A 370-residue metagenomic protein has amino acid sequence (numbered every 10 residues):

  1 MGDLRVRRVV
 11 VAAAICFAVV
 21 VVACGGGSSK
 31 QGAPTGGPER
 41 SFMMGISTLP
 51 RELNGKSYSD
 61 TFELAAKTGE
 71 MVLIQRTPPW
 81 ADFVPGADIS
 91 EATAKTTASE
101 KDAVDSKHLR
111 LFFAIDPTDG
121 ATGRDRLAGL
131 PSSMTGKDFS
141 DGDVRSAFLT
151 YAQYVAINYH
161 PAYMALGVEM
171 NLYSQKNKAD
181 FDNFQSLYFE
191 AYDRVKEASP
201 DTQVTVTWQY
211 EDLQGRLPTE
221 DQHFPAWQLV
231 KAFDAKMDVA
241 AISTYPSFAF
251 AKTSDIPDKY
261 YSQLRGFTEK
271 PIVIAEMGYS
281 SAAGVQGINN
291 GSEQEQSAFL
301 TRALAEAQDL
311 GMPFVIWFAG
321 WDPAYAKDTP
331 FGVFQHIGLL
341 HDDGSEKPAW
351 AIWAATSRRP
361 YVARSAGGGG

Functional and structural regions predicted by a protein language model:
V20-A23: C-terminal motif of bacterial Sec signal peptides marking the signal peptidase cleavage site
G32-E39, K56, V84, G284-A298 (+1 more regions): Aromatic-rich peripheral "rim/lid" segments of glycoside hydrolase catalytic domains that contact and position glycan
G32-S146, A165, N171, A241 (+1 more regions): N-terminal substrate-binding region of glycoside hydrolase catalytic domains
V72-T77, Y159-A162, L166-V168, V206-W208 (+3 more regions): Aromatic- and acid-rich polysaccharide-binding/catalytic face of secreted or lumenal carbohydrate-active enzymes
E100-S106, P131-L166, N183-R194, Q222-F233 (+2 more regions): An active-site-proximal structural segment forming one wall of the substrate-binding cleft that immediately precedes
D119, L172, V206-L213, I242-Y245 (+2 more regions): Active-site clefts of carbohydrate-active enzymes
Y151-F181, T205-T207, I316-A319: Active-site groove signature of glycoside hydrolases
A165-V168, L187-Q222, P271-A282, M312-D322: Aromatic-lined carbohydrate-recognition surfaces of secreted/lumenal glycan-active proteins
